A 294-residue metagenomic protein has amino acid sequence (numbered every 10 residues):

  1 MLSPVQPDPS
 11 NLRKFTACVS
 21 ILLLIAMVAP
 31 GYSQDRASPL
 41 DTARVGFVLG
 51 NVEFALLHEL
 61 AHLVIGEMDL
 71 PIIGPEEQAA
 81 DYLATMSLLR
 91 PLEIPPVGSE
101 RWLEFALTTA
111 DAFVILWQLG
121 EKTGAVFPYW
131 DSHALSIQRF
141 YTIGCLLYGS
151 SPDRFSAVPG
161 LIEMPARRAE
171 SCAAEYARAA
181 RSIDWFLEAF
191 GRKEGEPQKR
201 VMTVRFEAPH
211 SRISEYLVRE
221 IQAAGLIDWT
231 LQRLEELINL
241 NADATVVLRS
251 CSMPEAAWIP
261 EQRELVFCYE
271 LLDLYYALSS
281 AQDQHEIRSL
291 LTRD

Functional and structural regions predicted by a protein language model:
M1-L12: N-terminal secretory signal peptides that target proteins for export/translocation
C18-M27: Bacterial N-terminal signal peptides
G31-D35: Boundary at the C-terminal end of the N-terminal hydrophobic targeting segment
L40-F54, L70, S280, E286-D294: Short pre-active-site segment immediately N-terminal to the catalytic Zn-binding motif
F54-E67, D81, T85, F267 (+1 more regions): Active-site recognition of the HExxH zinc-binding catalytic motif
G74-P91: An active-site-proximal "capping" alpha-helix that borders the catalytic cofactor pocket
A125-L234: Pan-zinc metallopeptidase signature
V247-A281: Catalytic zinc-binding patch centered on the HExxH motif and its immediate surroundings that defines zinc-dependent
